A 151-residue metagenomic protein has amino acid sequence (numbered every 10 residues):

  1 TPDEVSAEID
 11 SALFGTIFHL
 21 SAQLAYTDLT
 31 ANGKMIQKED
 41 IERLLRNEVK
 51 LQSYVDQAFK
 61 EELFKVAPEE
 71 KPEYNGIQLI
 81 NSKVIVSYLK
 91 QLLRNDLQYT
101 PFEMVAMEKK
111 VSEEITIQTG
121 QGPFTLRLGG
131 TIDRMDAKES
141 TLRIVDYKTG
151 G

Functional and structural regions predicted by a protein language model:
T1-L24: C-terminal, charged and often intrinsically disordered regions of DNA end-processing helicases and nucleases
T1-V5, E62-E70, G150-G151: Short amphipathic alpha-helical segments and their helix-coil junctions
D3-S6, E73-Y74, T119-G120: Residue-level detector of alpha-helix boundaries and kinks
A7-E8, D96-Y99, F124-L126, R134-M135: A general structural signal for short secondary-structure junctions and capping/turn motifs
A12-F14, K83, P101, L128: Solvent-exposed loop and beta-edge segments used for protein-protein assembly and interaction
S21-E108, E114: A non-catalytic, helix-rich entry segment at domain boundaries
A106-G151: Non-catalytic protein-protein interaction segments used by genome-maintenance enzymes to assemble and couple activities
